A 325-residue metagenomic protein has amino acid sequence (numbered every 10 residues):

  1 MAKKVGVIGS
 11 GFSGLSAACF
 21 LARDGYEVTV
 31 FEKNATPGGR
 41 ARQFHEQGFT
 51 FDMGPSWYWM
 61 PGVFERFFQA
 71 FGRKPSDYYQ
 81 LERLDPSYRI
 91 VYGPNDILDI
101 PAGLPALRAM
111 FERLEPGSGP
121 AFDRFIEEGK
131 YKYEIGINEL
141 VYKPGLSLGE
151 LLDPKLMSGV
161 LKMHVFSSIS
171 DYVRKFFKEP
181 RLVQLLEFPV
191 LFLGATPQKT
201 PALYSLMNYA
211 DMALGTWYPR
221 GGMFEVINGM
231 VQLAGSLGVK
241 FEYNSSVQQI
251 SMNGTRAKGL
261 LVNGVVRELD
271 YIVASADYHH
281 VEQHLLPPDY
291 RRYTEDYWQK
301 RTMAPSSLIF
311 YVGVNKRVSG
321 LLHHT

Functional and structural regions predicted by a protein language model:
K3-E134: N-terminal glycine-rich phosphate/pyrophosphate-binding loop and immediately adjacent elements
I8, F31, P219-R220, E242-N244 (+3 more regions): Generic beta-strand/beta-sheet core signal
W57, I100, S118, F122 (+8 more regions): Generic structural signal for well-ordered, non-membrane alpha-helical segments in soluble metabolic enzymes
P75-D77, V183-Q184, S236, F241-N244 (+2 more regions): Acidic/polar loop patches that form or flank catalytic/metal-binding clefts of enzymes that bind anionic ligands
G93-T200: Rossmann-like flavin
L206-A257: Helical element adjacent to the flavin cofactor pocket in flavoenzyme catalytic cores
Q248-T325: Mid-domain catalytic core of redox enzymes that form a hydrophobic substrate pocket/lid adjacent to a catalytic redox
